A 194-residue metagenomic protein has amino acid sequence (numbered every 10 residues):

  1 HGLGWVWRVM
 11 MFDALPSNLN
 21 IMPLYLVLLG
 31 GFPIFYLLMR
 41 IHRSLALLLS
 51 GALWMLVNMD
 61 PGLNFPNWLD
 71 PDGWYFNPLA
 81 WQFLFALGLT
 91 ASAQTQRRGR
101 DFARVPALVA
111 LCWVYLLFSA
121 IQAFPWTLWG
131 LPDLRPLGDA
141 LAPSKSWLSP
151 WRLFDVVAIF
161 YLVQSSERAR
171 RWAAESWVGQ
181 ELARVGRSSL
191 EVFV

Functional and structural regions predicted by a protein language model:
H1-V194: Alpha-helical transmembrane segments and their immediate juxtamembrane cytosolic regions
